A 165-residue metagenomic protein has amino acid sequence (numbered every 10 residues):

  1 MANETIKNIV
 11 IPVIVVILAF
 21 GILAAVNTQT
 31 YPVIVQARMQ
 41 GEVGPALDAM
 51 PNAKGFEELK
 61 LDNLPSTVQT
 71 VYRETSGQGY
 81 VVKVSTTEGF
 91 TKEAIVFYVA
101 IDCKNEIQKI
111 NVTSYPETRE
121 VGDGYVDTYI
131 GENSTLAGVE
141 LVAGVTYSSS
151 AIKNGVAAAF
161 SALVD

Functional and structural regions predicted by a protein language model:
A2-D165: Flexible, solvent-exposed loop/hinge segments and secondary-structure transition points
